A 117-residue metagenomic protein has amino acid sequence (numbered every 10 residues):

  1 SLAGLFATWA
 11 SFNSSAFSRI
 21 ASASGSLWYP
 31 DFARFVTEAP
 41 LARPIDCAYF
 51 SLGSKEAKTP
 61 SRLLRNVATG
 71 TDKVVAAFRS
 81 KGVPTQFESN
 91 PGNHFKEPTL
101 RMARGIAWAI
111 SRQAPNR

Functional and structural regions predicted by a protein language model:
S1-R117: Non-catalytic cap/lid and distal C-terminal segments of serine-dependent acyl enzymes
